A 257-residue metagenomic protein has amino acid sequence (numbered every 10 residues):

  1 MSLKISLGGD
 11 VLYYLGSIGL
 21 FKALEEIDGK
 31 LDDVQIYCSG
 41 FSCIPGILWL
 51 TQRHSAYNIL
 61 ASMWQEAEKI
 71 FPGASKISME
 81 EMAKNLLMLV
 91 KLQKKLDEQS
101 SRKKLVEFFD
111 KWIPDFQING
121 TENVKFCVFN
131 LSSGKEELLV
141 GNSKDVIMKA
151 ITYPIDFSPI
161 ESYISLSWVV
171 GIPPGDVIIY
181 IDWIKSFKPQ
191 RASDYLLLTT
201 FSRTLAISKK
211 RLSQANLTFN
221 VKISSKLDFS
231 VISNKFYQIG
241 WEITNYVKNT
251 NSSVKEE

Functional and structural regions predicted by a protein language model:
M1-Y37, I47-E257: Patatin-like phospholipase
C38, S42: Gly/Ala-rich beta-loop-alpha elbow adjacent to hydrolase catalytic centers
